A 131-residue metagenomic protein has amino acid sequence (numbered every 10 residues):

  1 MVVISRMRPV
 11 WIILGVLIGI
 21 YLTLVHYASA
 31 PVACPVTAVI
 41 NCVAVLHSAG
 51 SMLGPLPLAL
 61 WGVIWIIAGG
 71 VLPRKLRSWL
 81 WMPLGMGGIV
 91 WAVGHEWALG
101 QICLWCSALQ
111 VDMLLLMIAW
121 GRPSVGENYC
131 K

Functional and structural regions predicted by a protein language model:
M1-K131: Membrane-interfacial helix-loop segments of redox and metal-homeostasis proteins, especially TM-loop-TM junctions
